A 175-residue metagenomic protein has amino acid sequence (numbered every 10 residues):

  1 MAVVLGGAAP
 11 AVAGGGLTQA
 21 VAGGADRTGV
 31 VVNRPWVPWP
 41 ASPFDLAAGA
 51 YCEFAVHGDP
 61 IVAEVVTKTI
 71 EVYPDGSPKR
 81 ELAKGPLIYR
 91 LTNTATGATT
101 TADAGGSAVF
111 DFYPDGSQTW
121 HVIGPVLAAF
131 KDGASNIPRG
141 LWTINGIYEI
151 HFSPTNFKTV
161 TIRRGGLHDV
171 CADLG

Functional and structural regions predicted by a protein language model:
M1-G15: Secretory targeting and sorting signals
G14-G175: Beta-strand-enriched cores of mature, soluble protein domains
